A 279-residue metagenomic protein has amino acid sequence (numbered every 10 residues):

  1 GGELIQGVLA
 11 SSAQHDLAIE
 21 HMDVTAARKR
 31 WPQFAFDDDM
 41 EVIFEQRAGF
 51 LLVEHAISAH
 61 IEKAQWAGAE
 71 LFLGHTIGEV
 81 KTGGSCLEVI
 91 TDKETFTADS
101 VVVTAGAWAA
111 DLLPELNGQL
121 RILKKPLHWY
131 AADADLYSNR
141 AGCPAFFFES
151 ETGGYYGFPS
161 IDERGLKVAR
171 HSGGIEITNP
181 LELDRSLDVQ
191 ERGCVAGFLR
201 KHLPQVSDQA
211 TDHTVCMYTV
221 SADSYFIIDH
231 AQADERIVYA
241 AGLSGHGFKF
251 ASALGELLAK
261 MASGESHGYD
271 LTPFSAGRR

Functional and structural regions predicted by a protein language model:
G1-R30, G154-Y155: Dinucleotide-binding Rossmann-like beta1-alpha1 core, especially the glycine-rich loop that anchors the ADP
G2-V8, V24, A56-I57, A109 (+4 more regions): A general structural signal for well-ordered alpha-helical segments in protein cores
E3, W31-D39, K81-E88, V220-S224 (+1 more regions): A short, glycine/Asx- and small/polar-enriched loop/turn that sits immediately N-terminal to a beta-strand
I5, W31, T82, L112-P114 (+2 more regions): Short glycine-/acidic-enriched loop or helix-start segments at secondary-structure transitions that form or flank
A13, E20, V24-K29, F50 (+3 more regions): Flavin (FAD/FMN) cofactor-binding core of flavoprotein oxidoreductases
F44-S100, T104: Helical element adjacent to the flavin cofactor pocket in flavoenzyme catalytic cores
K63, W108-D111, E115, L257 (+1 more regions): Active-site catalytic microenvironments for nucleophilic, acid-base chemistry
S100, A107-R236: Active-site substrate-recognition segment that forms the wall of the catalytic cavity or substrate channel
